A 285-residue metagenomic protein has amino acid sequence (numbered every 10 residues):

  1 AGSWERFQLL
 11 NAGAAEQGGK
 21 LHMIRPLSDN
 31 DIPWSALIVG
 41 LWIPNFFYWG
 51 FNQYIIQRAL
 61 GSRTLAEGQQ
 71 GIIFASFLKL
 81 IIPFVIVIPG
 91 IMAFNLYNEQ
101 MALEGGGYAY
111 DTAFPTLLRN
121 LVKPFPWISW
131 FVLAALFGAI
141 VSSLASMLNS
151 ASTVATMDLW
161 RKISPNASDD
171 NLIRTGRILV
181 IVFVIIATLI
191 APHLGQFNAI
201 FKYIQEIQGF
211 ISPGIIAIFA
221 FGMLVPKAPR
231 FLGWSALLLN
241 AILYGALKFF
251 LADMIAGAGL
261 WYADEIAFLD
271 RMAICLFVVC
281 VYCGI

Functional and structural regions predicted by a protein language model:
A1-I285: Membrane-embedded helix-loop-helix hairpins and adjacent transmembrane boundary segments in multi-pass transporters
